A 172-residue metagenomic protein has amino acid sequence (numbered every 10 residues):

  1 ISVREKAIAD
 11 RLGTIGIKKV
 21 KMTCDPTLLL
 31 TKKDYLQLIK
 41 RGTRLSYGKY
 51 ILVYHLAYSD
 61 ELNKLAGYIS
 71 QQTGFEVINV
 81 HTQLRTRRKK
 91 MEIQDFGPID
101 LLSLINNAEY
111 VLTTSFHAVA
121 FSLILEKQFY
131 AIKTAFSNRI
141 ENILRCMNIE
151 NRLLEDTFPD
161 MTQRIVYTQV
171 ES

Functional and structural regions predicted by a protein language model:
S2-S172: Active-site anion-handling motifs in enzyme catalytic cores
